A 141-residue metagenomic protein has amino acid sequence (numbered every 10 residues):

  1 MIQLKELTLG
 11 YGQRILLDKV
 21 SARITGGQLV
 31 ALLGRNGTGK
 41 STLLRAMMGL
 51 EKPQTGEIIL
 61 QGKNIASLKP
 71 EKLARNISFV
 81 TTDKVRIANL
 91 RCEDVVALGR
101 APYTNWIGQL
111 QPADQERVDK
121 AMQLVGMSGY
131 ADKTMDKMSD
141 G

Functional and structural regions predicted by a protein language model:
R14-I15, E71: Short coil-to-beta microelement around the adenine-binding A-loop and adjacent beta1/P-loop entry of ABC ATPase
L33-R35: The feature captures the beta-strand-to-loop junction immediately N-terminal to the Walker
M48: Helix-to-loop junction immediately C-terminal to a conserved catalytic motif
G56-N64, L73: Conserved ABC transporter NBD signature motif
G108-L110, K133-M138: Conserved ABC ATPase signature
P112-Y130: Conserved ABC ATPase "signature" region
